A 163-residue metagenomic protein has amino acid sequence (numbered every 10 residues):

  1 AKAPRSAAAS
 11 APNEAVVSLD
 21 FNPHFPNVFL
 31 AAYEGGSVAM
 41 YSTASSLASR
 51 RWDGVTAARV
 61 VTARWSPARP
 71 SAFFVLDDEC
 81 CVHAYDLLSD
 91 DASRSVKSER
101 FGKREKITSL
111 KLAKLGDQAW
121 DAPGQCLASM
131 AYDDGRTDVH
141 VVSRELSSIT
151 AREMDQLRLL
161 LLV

Functional and structural regions predicted by a protein language model:
A1-A15: Extended repeat-based solenoid scaffolds, especially LRR ectodomains and other repeat-derived architectures
A8-A11, W52-T56, E99-G102: Surface loop/turn motifs at the tips and blade-to-blade linkers of beta-strand repeat domains
A15-F21, F25-L30: Conserved, ordered domain cores of eukaryotic regulatory proteins
V28, S37, S71-A72: Conserved active-site beta-strand-loop modules that form the wall/rim of enzyme catalytic pockets and either contain
A31, S37-T43: Surface-exposed extracellular loop regions of Gram-negative outer-membrane beta-barrel proteins
M40-S42, A48, W52, A57-V61: Extended hydrophobic/aromatic segments used for targeting, binding, or gating
T43-S46, L88-D90: Short loop/turn segments that connect beta-strands within beta-propeller blades
A57-A63, P67-S71, D78-H83, L87-V163: Terminal intrinsically disordered, low-complexity extensions flanking WD-repeat/beta-propeller proteins
